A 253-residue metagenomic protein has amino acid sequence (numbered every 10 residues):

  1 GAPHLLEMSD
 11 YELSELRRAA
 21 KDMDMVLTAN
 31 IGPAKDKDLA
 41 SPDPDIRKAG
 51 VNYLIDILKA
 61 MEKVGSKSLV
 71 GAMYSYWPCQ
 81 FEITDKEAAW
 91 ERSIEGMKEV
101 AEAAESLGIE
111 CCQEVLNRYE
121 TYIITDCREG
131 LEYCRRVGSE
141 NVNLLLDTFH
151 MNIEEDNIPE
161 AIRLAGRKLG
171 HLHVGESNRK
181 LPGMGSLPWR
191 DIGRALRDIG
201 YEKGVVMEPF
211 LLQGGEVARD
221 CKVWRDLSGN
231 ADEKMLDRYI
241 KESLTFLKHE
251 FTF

Functional and structural regions predicted by a protein language model:
G1-E15, D38-A40, W77-F81, R118-I124 (+3 more regions): Acidic-and-aromatic substrate-binding clefts and catalytic sites of carbohydrate-active enzymes
G1-H4, L27-G32, G71-M73, Q113-V115 (+3 more regions): A cross-domain feature marking catalytic cores of carbohydrate-active enzymes and several ubiquitous metabolic/repair
E7-S14, P33, P44, K48-V51: Generic alpha-helical scaffold signal
M8-N30, D56-S66, K98-S106, C134-G138 (+2 more regions): Acidic (Asp/Glu)-rich catalytic clusters
K21-D22, L39-N143, E155, N230 (+1 more regions): Active-site acidic/histidine proton-transfer and metal-coordination neighborhood in alpha/beta enzyme cores
G32-D38, A72-F81, H171, C221-L227: A short small-residue
S66-K67, I124-L146, N152-F253: Histidine-acidic metal/acid-base catalytic patches
